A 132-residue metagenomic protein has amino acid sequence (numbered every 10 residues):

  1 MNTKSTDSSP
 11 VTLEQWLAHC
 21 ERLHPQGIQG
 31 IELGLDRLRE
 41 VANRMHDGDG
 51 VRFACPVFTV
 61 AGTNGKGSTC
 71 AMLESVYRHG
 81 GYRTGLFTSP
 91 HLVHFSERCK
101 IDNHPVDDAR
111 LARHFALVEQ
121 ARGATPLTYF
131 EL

Functional and structural regions predicted by a protein language model:
M1-I31: Charged, amphipathic alpha-helical linker segments immediately N-terminal to NTP-binding catalytic cores
T12, Q29-R39, N43-R44, G48-A54 (+1 more regions): ATP-dependent carboxylate-amine ligase catalytic core
L17-E21, P56, E97: Generic signal for short, ordered secondary-structure residues within or immediately flanking folded domains
F58-V60: Hydrophobic anchor at the beta1->P-loop junction of P-loop NTPases
S68-M72: Hydrophobic positions on the alpha1 helix immediately C-terminal to the Walker A/P-loop
